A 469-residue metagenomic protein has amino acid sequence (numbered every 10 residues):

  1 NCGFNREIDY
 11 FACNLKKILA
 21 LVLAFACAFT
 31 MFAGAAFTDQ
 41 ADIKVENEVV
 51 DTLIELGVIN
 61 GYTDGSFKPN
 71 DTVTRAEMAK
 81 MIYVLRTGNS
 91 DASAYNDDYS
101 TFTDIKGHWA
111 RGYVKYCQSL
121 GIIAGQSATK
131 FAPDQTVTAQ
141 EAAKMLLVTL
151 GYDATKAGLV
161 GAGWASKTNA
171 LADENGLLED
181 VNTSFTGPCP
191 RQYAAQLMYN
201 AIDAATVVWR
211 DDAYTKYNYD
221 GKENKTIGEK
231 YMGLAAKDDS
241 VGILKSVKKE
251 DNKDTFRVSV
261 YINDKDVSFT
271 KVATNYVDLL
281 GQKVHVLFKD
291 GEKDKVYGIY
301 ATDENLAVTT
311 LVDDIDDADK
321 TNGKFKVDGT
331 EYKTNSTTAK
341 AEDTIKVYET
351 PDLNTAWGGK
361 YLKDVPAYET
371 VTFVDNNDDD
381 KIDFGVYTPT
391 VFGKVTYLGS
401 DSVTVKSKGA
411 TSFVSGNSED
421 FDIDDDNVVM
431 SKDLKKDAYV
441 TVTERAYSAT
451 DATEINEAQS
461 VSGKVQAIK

Functional and structural regions predicted by a protein language model:
G3-N47, N60-A79, Y83-R111, L120-Q140 (+4 more regions): Feature responds to low-complexity, polar/acidic, surface-exposed segments characteristic of secreted/exported proteins
V50-I59: Mature N-terminal segment immediately following signal peptide/propeptide cleavage in secreted/periplasmic
L53, Y116-C117: PEST-like intrinsically disordered low-complexity regions enriched in serine, proline, threonine and acidic/polar
M78-A79, Y113, E141-L146, A194 (+2 more regions): Amphipathic, non-transmembrane alpha-helical segments in extracytoplasmic/periplasmic proteins
A79-M81, A139-M145, A195-Q196, S336 (+2 more regions): Conserved long hydrophobic alpha-helices within structured protein cores
K80, V84, K144, R191 (+3 more regions): Extracellular/lumenal glycan-associated surfaces
Q196, T206-K469: Short, flexible, surface-exposed loop segments at domain boundaries
